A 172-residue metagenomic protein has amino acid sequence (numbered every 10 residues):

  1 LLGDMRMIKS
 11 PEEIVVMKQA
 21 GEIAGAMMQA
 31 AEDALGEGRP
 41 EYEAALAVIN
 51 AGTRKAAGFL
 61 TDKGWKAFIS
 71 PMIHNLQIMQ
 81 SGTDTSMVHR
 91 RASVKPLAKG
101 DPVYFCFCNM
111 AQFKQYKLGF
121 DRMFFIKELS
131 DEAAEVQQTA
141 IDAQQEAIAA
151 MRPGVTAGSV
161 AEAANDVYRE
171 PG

Functional and structural regions predicted by a protein language model:
L1-G172: Active-site neighborhoods and metal-handling regions in enzymes and metal-associated proteins
